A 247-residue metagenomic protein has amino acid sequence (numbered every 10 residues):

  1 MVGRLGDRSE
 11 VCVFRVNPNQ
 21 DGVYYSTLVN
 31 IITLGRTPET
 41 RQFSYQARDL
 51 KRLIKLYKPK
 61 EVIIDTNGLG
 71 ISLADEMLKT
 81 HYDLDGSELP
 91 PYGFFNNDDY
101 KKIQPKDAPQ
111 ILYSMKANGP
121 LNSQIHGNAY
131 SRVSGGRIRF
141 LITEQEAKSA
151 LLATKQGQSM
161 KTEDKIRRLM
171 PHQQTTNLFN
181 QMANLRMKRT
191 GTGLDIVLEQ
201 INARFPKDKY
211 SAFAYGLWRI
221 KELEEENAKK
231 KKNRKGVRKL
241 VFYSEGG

Functional and structural regions predicted by a protein language model:
M1-N97, S123, G127, F140-E144 (+1 more regions): RNase H-like, metal-dependent nuclease domains and their acidic two-metal-ion catalytic environment used
D99-K106, L112-Y113: Long, structured stretches of catalytic cores involved in phosphate-ester chemistry, encompassing
P109-R132: Conserved RecA-like P-loop NTPase helicase motor core
